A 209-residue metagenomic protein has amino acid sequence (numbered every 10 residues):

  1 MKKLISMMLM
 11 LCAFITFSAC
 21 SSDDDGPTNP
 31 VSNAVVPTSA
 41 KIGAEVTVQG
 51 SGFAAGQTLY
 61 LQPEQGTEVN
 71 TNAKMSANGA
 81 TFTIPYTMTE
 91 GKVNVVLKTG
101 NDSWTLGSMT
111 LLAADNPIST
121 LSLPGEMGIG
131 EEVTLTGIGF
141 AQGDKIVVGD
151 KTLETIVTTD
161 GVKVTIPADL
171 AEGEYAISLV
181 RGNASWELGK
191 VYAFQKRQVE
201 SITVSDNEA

Functional and structural regions predicted by a protein language model:
M1-L4: Positively charged n-region of N-terminal signal peptides that target proteins for export
S6-L11: Sec-dependent N-terminal signal peptides
I15-A19: C-terminal motif of bacterial Sec signal peptides marking the signal peptidase cleavage site
S21-A209: Ser/Thr/Pro-rich low-complexity tracts
